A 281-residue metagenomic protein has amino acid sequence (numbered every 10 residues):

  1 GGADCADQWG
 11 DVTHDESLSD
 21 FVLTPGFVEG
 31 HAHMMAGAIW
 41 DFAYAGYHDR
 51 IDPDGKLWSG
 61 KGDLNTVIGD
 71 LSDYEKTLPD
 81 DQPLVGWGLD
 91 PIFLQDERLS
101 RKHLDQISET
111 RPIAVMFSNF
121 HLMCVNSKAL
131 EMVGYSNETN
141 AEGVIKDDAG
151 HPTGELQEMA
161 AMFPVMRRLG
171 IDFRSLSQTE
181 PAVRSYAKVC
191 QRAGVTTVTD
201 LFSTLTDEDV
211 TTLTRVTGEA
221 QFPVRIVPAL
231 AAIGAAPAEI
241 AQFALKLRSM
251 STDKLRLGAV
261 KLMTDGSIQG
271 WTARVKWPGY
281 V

Functional and structural regions predicted by a protein language model:
G1-F243, G258, L262-V281: Divalent metal-binding segments
R248-S251: Accessory "access/gating" subregions that flank catalytic or transport cores
